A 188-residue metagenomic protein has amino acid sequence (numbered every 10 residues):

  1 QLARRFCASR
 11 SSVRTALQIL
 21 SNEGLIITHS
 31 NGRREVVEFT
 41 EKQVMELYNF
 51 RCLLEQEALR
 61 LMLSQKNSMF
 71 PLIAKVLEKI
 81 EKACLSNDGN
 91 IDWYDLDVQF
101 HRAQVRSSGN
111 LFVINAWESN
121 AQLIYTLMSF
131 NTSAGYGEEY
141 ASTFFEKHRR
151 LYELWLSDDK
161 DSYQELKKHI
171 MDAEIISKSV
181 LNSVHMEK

Functional and structural regions predicted by a protein language model:
Q1-S64, F112, K178, N182-K188: Short linear motifs at protein or domain termini
Q43, K66-F70, G89-W93, G109 (+3 more regions): Residue-level recognition of alpha-helical structural elements
F50-Q65, V98-E138: Hydrophobic, amphipathic alpha-helical faces that serve as interaction scaffolds
L54, K75-K79, G89, L96-A103 (+4 more regions): Amphipathic coiled-coil alpha-helices
E55-A83: Amphipathic alpha-helical dimerization/coiled-coil segments that flank or bridge DNA-binding/regulatory modules
L77, S129-K188: C-terminal all-alpha effector/ligand-binding and dimerization domain of prokaryotic HTH-type transcriptional repressors
